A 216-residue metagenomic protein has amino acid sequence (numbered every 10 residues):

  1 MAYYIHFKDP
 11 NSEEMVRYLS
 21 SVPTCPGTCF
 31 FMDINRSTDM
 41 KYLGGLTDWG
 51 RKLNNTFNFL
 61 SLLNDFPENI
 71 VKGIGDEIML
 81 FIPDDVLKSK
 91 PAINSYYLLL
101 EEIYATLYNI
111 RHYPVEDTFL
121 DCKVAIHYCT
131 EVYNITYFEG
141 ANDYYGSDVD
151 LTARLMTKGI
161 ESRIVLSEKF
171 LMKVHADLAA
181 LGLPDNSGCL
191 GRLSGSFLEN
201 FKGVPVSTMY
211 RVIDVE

Functional and structural regions predicted by a protein language model:
M1-R17, E161-E216: Intrinsically disordered, glycine/charged-rich C-terminal tails and inter-domain linkers that flank nucleotidyl cyclase
Y3-S95: Catalytic NTP-binding/metal-coordinating core of nucleotidyl cyclase/transferase enzymes
C29, N35, T130-E131, D150 (+1 more regions): Alpha-helix/helix-capping structural signal
C29-F31, D121-A125, V165: Short glycine-aspartate micro-motif
S37, L87, T152, F170-L171: A generic structural signal for short hydrophobic patches within well-formed alpha-helices
D65-P91, N109-G146: Catalytic core of nucleotidyl cyclases, primarily class III adenylyl/guanylyl cyclases
K90-I110: A broadly used, surface-exposed interaction patch
D148-K158, L171-K173: Short, charged, amphipathic alpha-helix that recurs within catalytic cores of restriction-modification and other
